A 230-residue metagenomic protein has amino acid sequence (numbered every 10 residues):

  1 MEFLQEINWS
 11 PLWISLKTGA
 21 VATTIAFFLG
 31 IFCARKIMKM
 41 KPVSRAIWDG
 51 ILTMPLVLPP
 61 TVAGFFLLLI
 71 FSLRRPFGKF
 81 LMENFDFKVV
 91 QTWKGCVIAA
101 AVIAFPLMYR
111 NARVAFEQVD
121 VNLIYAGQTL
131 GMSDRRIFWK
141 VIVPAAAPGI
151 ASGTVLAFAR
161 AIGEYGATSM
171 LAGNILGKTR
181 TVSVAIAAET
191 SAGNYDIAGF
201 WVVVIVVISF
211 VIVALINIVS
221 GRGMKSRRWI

Functional and structural regions predicted by a protein language model:
M1-F3, G64-A101, A172-I175: Membrane-interfacial helix termini and adjacent extracytoplasmic/periplasmic loops of multi-pass transporters
M1-I7, M170-F210, A214: Interhelical loop and adjacent transmembrane-helix boundary motif in polytopic membrane transport permeases
M1-T24, K39-R45, L81-D86, E189-Y195: Periplasmic/extracellular loop-to-transmembrane helix junction in inner-membrane transport proteins
V21-L52, F65-L69, A115-E117, L123 (+2 more regions): Transmembrane-helix boundary motif in ABC transporter permease subunits
T24, Y109-A112, F116, D120 (+1 more regions): Transmembrane alpha-helices
S44, R113-I124, Q128-T129, Y195 (+1 more regions): C-terminal transmembrane helix and the adjacent membrane-cytosol boundary/short C-terminal tail of inner/organellar
S72-P76, G153-A188: Non-cytoplasmic
K88-Q128, V141, G153-T154, A214 (+1 more regions): Membrane-cytosol interface at the C-terminal ends of specific transmembrane alpha-helices in multi-pass membrane
